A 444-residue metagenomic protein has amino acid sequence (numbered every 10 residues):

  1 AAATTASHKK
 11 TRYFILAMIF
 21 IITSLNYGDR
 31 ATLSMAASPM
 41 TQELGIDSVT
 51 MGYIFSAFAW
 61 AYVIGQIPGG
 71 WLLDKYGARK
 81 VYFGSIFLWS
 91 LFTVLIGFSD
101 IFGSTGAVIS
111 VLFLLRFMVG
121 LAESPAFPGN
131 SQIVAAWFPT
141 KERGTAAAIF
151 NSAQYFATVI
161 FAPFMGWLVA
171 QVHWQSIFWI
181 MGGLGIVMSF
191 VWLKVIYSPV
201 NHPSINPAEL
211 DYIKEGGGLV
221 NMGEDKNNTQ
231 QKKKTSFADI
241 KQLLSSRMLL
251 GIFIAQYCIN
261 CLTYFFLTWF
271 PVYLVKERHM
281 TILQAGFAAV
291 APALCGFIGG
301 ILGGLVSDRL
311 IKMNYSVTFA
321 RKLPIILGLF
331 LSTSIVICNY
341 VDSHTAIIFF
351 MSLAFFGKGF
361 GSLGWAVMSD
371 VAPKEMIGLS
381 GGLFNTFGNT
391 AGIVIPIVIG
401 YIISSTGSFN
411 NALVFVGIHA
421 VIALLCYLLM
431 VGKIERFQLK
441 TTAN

Functional and structural regions predicted by a protein language model:
A2-H8, N201-G251, E277: Juxtamembrane intracellular "pre-TM" segments in multi-pass secondary transporters
L33-A37, K241-I301, G361, W365 (+1 more regions): Extracytoplasmic gate region of multi-pass secondary transporters
S56-W71, V290-G303: Central cavity-lining transmembrane alpha-helices of secondary-active solute carriers, predominantly the Major
F87-T105, F330-D342: C-terminal ends and interior cores of transmembrane alpha-helices in multi-pass membrane transporters/permeases
F92, A107-S124, T345-G359: Hydrophobic core of transmembrane alpha-helices in multi-pass small-molecule transporters, especially MFS/SLC-type
L115-Y155: Cytoplasmic helix-loop-helix junction between adjacent transmembrane helices in 12-TM secondary transporters
F150-P203: Helix-loop-helix hairpin linking two adjacent transmembrane segments in secondary transporters
T318-G364: C-terminal transmembrane helical hairpin of 12-TM major facilitator-type secondary transporters
